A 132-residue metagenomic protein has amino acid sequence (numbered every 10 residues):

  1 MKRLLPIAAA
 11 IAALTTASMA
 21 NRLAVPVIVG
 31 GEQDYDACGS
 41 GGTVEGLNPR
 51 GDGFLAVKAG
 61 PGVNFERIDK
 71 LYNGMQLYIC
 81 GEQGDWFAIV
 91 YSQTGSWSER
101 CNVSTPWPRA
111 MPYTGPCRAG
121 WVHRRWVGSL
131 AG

Functional and structural regions predicted by a protein language model:
K2-A8: Sec-dependent signal peptide recognition, specifically the positively charged N-region followed immediately by
T16-A20: Sec/Tat signal peptide C-region and signal peptidase I cleavage site
N21-G42, V90-G132: Boundary regions of SH3-family modules and the immediately adjacent low-complexity/disordered segments in eukaryotic
V44-A56: Short, basic/aromatic beta-hairpin or loop at an interaction surface
A59-N73: SH3/SH3-like (including bacterial SH3b) beta-barrel domains that bind proline-rich motifs or cell-wall ligands
G84-A88: Short aromatic-glycine-enriched beta-strand elements
